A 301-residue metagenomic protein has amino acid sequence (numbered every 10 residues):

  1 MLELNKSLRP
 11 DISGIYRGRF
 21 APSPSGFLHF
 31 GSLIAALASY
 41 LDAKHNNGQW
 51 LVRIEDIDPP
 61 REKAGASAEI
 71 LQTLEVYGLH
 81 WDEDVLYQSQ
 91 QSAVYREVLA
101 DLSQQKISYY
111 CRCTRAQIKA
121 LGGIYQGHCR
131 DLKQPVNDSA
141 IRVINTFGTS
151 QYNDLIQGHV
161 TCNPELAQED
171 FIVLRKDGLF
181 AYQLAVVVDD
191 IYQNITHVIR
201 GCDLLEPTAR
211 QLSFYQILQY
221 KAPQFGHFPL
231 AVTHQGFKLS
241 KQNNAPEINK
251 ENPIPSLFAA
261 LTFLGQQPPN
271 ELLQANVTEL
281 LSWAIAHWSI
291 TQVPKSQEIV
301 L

Functional and structural regions predicted by a protein language model:
M1, Y40, W50, I57 (+11 more regions): Bulky hydrophobic/aromatic packing residues
M1-F27, D138, G148, F237-A245 (+1 more regions): Non-catalytic terminal extensions that flank enzyme cores
L2-G123, D203, P207-Y220, L272-A275 (+1 more regions): N-terminal Rossmann-like or analogous alpha/beta NTP/dinucleotide-binding catalytic cores that position adenine
G18, V52, I141-V143, V173 (+3 more regions): Generic structural hydrophobic/aromatic packing signal, biased to beta-strands
H29, Q91-R96, Q183-V188, F228-P229 (+2 more regions): Noncatalytic linker/hinge segments flanking ATPase motor cores
E55, L86, H227, E251-N252 (+1 more regions): Sparse recognition of residues in long alpha-helices and their boundaries
Y110, R115-K250, P268: Active-site cores that bind ATP or allylic diphosphates and position pyrophosphate for catalysis
